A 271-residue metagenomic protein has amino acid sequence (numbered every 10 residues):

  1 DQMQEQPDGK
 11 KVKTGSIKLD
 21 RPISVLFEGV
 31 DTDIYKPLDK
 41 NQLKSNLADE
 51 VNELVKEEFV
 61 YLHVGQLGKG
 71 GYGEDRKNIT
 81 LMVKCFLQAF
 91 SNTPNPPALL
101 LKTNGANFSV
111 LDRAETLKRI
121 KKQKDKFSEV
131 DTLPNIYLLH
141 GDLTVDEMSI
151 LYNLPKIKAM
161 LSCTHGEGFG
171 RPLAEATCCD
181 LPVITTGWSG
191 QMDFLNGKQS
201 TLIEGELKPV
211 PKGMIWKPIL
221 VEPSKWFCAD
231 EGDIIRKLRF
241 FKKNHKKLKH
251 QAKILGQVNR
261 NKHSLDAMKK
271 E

Functional and structural regions predicted by a protein language model:
D1-N46: Donor nucleotide-sugar binding/catalytic pocket of nucleotide-sugar-dependent glycosyltransferases
V30-E147: Conserved catalytic-core segment of nucleotide-activated headgroup transferases in glycan assembly
S149, A174-C178, P182, S189-D193: Short alpha-helical segment that forms part of, or immediately flanks, the ligand-binding pocket in carbohydrate-active
K156-K158, D180, G187: A short alpha->beta transition loop at the rim of the catalytic pocket in nucleotide-sugar-dependent
H165: Aromatic "clamp/platform" in nucleotide-sugar-dependent glycosyltransferases that forms part of the donor/acceptor
P182-T185, Q199-L202: Short hydrophobic beta-strand element within catalytic cores of glycosyltransferases and related nucleotide-activated
E206-K247: C-terminal "capping" alpha-helix adjacent to the active site of nucleotide-linked donor transferases in cell-envelope
K225-A229, D233, K243-E271: A charged, aromatic-enriched C-terminal amphipathic alpha-helix characteristic of glycosyltransferases across folds
